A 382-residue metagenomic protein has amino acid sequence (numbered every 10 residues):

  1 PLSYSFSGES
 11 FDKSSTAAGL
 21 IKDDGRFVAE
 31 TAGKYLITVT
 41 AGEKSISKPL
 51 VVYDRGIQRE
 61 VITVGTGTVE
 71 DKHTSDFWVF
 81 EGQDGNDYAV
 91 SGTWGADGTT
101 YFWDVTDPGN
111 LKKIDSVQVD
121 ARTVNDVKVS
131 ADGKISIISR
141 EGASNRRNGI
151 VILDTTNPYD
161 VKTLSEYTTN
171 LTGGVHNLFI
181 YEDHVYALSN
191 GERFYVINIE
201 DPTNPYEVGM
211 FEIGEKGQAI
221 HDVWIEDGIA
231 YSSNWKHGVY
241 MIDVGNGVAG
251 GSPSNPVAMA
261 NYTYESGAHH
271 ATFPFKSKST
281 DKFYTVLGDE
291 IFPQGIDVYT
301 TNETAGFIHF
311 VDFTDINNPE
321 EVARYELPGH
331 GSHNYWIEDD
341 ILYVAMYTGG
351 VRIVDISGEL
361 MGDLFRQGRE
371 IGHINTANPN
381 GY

Functional and structural regions predicted by a protein language model:
P1-G56: Extracytoplasmic soluble-region selector
G33-K34, S47-Y382: Feature marking well-ordered beta-strand scaffolds used for ligand recognition
